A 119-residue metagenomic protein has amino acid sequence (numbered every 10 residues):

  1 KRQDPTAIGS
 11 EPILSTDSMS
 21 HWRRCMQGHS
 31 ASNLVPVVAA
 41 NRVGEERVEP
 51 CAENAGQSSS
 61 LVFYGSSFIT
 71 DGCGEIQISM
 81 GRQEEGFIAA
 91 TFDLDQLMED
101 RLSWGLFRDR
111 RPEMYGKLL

Functional and structural regions predicted by a protein language model:
K1-F87: CN hydrolase (nitrilase-like) catalytic-core segments centered on the catalytic cysteine and neighboring Lys/Glu
R42, L97-L119: Cysteine/selenocysteine-centered motifs that mediate thiol-based redox chemistry or coordinate metal-sulfur cofactors
A52, A89, D109-R111: A generic membrane alpha-helix/interface feature
E84-L102: A short, polar/charged loop-to-alpha-helix boundary motif
